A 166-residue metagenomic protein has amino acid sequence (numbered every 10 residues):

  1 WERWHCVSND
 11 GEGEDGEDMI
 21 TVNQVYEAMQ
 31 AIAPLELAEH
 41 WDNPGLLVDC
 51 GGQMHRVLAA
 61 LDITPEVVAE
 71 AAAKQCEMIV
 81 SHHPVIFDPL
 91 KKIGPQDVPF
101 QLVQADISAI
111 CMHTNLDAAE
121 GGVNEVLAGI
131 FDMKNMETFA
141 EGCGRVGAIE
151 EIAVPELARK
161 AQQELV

Functional and structural regions predicted by a protein language model:
E2-R3: Glycine-biased, low-complexity coil/linker segments
G11-V166: Hydrophobic structural segments
